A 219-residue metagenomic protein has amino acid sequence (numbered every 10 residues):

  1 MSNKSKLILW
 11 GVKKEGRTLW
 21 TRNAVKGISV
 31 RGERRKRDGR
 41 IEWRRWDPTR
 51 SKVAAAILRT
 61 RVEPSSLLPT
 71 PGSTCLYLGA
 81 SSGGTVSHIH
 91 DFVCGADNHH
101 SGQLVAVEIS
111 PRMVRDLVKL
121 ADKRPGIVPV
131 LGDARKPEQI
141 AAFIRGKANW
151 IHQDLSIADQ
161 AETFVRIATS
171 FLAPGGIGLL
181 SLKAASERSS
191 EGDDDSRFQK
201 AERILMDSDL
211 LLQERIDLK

Functional and structural regions predicted by a protein language model:
M1-W43: N-terminal auxiliary segments of SAM/dcSAM-dependent transferases
S2, M113-R115, E162-K219: C-terminal substrate-binding/active-site "lid" region of AdoMet-derived donor-dependent transferases
S51, G83-S87: Glycine-rich SAM-binding Motif I of class I
T60-T70, I144-R145: Glycine-rich helix-loop-beta junction characteristic of Rossmann-like nucleotide cofactor-binding loops
P69-G83: Conserved class I S-adenosyl-L-methionine
S73, G102, G176: Glycine-centered, small-residue-biased loops immediately flanking beta-strands in adenine/cofactor-binding cores
V93-H100, F171-G175: Helix-to-beta-strand junctions that scaffold the AdoMet/dcAdoMet cofactor pocket in Class I SAM-dependent enzymes
V105-A148, H152, S156-Q160: S-adenosyl-L-methionine
